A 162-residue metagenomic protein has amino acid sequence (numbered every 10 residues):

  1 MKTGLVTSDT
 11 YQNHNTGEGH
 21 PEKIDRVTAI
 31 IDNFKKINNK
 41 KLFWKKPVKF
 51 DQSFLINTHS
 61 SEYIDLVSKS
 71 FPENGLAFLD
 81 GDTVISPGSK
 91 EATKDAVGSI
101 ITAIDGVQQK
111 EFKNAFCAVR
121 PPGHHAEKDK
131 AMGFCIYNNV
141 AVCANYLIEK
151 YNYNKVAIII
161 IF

Functional and structural regions predicted by a protein language model:
M1-I161: HDAC/HDAC-like amidohydrolase catalytic core signature
